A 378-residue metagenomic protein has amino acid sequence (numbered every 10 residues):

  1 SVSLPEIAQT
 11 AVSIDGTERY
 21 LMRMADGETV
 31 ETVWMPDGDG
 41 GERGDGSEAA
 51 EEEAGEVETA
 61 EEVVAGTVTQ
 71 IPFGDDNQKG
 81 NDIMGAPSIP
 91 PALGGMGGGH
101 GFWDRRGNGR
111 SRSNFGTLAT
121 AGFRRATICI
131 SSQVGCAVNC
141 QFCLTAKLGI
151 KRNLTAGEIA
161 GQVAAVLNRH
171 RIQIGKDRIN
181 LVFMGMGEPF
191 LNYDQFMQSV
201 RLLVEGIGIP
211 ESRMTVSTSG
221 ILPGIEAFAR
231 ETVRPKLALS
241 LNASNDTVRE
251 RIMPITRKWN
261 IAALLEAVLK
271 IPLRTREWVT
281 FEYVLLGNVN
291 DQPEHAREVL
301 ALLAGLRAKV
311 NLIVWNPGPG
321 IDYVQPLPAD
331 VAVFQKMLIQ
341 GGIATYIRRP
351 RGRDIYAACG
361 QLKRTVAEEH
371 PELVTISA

Functional and structural regions predicted by a protein language model:
S1-V30, W34-E53, I71-F73, M84 (+3 more regions): Auxiliary Fe-S-binding modules of radical SAM enzymes
E6, V64, R125, G175-D177 (+2 more regions): Generic hydrophobic-segment detector
Y20, T32, A126-I130, L239: Short beta-strand motif preference
D39-E51, G66, I71, G80-M84 (+2 more regions): Conserved Radical SAM active-site core
E56-A92: Hydrophobic alpha-helical membrane-insertion segments
A165-G341, Y346: Conserved AdoMet/S-adenosylmethionine-binding subsite of the radical SAM
